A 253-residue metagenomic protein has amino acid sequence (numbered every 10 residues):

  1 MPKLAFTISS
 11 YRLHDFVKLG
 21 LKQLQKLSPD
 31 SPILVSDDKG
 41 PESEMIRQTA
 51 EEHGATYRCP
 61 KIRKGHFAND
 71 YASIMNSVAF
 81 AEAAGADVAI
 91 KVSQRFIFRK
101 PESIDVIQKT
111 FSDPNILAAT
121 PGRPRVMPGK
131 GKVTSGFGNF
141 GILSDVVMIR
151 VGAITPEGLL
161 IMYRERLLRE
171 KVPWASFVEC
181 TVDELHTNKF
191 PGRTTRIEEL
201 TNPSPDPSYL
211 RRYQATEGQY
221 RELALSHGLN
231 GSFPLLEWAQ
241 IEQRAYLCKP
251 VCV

Functional and structural regions predicted by a protein language model:
L4-F16, G20: A conserved hydrophobic helix/loop-capping motif in glycosyltransferases and polysaccharide synthases
K22-S31: Short, acidic, metal-binding catalytic loop of nucleotide-sugar glycosyltransferases
S36-K39: Acidic ATP/Mg2+-coordinating residue in the GHKL
E42-G85: Active-site-proximal specificity loops/subdomain of glycosyltransferases
E44-H53, I107, V178-H186: Short, aromatic/basic amphipathic alpha-helical patches
A86-I97: Short beta-strand-to-loop acidic/aromatic patch adjacent to the donor-nucleotide binding site
R99-M127: Conserved donor-nucleotide/metal-binding helix-loop-beta segment in metal-dependent transferases, i.e., the alpha-helix
T120-P124, N139-V253: Catalytic core and acceptor-binding pocket of nucleotide-sugar-dependent glycosyltransferases
